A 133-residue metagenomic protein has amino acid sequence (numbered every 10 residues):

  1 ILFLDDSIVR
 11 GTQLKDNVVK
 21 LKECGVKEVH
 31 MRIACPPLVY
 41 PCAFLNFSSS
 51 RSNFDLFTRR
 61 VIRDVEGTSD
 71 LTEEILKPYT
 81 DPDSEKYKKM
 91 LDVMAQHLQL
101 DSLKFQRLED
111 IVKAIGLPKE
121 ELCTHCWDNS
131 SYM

Functional and structural regions predicted by a protein language model:
I1-M133: PRPP-associated nucleotide enzymes
